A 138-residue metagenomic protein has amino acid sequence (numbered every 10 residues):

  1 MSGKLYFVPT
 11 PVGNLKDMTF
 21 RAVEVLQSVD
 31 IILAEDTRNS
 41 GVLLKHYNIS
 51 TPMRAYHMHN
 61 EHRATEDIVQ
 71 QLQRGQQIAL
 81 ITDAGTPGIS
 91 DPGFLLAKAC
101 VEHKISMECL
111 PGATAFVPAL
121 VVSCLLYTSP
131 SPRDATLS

Functional and structural regions predicted by a protein language model:
M1-H59: Glycine-rich, flexible N-terminal cofactor/catalytic loop recognition
T10-P11, E35-T37, D83-A84, A113 (+1 more regions): Fold-independent oxyanion-binding glycine-rich loops and adjacent beta-strand/coil segments at enzyme active sites
T19, S40, T65, F116-V117: Alpha-helical structural signal
F20-V23, H46-I49, V69-Q70, P92-A97 (+1 more regions): Short, glycine/charged-enriched secondary-structure capping and boundary segments
S40-L44, C100, A119, S138: Hydrophobic packing residues within well-ordered alpha-helices of enzyme cores
N60-D67: Glycine-rich, highly charged phosphate/nucleotide-binding loops
R74-S129: Short glycine-cluster motifs
Y127-S138: Single conserved hydrophobic/aromatic residue that forms the stacking wall/gate of nucleotide- or nucleobase-binding
